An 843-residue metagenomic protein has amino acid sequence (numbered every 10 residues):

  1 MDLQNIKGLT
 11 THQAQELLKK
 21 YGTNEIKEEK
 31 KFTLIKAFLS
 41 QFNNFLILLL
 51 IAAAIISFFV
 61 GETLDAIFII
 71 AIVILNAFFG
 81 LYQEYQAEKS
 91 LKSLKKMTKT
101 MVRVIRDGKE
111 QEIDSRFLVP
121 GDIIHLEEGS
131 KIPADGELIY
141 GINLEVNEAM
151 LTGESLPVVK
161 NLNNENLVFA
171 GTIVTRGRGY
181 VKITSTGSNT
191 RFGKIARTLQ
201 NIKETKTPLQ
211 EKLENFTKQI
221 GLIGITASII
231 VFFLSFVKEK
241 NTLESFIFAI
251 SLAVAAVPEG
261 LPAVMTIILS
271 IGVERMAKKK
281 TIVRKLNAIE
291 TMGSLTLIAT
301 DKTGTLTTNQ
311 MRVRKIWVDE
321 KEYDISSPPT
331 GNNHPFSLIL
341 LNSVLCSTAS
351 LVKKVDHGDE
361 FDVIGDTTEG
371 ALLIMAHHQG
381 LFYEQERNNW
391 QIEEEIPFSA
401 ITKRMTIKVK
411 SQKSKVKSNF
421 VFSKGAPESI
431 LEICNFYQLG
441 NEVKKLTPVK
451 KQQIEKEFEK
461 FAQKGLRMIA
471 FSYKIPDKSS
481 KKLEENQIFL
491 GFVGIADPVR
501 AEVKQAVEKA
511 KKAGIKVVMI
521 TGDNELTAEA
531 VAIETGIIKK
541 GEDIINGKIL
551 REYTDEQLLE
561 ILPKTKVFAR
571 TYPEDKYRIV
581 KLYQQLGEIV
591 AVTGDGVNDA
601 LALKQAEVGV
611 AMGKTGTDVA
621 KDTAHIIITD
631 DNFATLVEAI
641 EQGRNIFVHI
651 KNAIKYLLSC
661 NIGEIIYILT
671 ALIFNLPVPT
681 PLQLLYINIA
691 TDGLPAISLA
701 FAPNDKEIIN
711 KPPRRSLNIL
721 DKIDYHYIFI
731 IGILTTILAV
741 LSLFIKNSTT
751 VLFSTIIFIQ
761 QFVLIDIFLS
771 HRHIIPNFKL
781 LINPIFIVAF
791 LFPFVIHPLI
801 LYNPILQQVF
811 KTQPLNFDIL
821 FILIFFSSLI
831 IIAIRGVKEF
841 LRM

Functional and structural regions predicted by a protein language model:
M1-N710, L720, H773-M843: Conserved cytosolic headpiece of P-type ATPases
G587, I640, R644, I737-I745 (+1 more regions): Alpha-helix capping/termination and helix-coil
T691, P695-A696, T735, T750-I765: Generic alpha-helical transmembrane segments
P713-I733, K746-N747, V751: Membrane-water interface at loop-to-transmembrane-helix junctions
